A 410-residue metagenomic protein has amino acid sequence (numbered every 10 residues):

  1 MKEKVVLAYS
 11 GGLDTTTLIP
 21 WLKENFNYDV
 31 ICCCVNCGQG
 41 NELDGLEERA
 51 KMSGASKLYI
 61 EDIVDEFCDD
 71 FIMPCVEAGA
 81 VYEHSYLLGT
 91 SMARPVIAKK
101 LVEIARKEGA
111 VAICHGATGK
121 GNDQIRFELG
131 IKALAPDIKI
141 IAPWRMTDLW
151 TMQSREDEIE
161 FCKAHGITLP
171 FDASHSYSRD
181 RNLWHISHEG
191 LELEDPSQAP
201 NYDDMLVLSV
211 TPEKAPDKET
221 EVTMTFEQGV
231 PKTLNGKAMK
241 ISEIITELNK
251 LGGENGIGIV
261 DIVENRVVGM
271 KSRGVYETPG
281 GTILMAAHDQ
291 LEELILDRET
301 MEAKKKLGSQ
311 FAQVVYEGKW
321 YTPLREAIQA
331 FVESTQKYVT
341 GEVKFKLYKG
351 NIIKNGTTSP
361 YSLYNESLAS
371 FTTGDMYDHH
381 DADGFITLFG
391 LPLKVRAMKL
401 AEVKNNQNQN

Functional and structural regions predicted by a protein language model:
K2-N410: Nucleotide-activated chemistry modules centered on ATP-dependent adenylation/adenylyltransferase
